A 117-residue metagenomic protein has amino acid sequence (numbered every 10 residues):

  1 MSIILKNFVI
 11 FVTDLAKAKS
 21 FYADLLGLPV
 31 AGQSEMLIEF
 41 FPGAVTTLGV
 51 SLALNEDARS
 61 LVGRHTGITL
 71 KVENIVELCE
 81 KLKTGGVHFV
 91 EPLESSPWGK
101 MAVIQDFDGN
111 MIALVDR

Functional and structural regions predicted by a protein language model:
M1-K19, T46, T66-I68: N-terminal beta-strand motif that seeds the catalytic metal site of vicinal oxygen chelate
I3, C79-R117: Vicinal oxygen chelate
A16-L25, M111: Conserved active-site alpha-helix within GNAT-family acetyltransferase domains
F21, V76-K81: Short amphipathic alpha-helices within nucleic acid-binding modules
L25-V30, V87-H88: Conserved acetyl-CoA-binding loop of GNAT-fold acetyltransferases
P29-G63, M111-R117: Conserved short beta-strand elements that form part of the metal-binding/catalytic scaffold of enzyme active sites
E35-L37, G67, G99-M101: Short hydrophobic/aromatic beta-strand or adjacent loop that forms the aromatic wall/cage of a ligand/substrate-binding
